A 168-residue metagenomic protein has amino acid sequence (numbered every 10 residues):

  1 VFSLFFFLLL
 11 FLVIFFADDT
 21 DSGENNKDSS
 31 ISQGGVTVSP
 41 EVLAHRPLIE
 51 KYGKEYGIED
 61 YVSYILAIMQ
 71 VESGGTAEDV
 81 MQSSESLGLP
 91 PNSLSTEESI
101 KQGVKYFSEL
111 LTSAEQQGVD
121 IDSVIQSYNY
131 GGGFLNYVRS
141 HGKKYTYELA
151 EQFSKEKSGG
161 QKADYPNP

Functional and structural regions predicted by a protein language model:
V1-F5, L9-L43, P90-K101, K105 (+1 more regions): Non-catalytic cell-wall polysaccharide-engagement segments
R46-G53, Y64, I68: N-terminal carbohydrate-binding/catalytic regions of secreted carbohydrate-active enzymes
G53-V62, G118: Short, charged helix-capping/linker segments at alpha-helix termini
E59-T76, S83, G103-V104, V124-G131: Short, functionally critical alpha-helical segments immediately adjacent to catalytic or ligand/cofactor-binding
A77-E78, V119: Secondary-structure boundary/capping residues
E78-M81, V138-S140: Short, solvent-exposed loop/turn and secondary-structure capping segments
M81-L89: Short glycine/proline- and charge-enriched loop/turn segments that cap or connect secondary-structure elements
